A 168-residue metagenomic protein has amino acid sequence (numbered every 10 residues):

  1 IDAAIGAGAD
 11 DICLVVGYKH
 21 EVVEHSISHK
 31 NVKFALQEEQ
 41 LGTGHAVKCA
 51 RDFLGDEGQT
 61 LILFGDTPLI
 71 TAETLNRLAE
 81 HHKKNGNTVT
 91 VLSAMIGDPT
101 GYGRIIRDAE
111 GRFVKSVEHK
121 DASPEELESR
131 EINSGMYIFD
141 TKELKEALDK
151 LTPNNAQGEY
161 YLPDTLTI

Functional and structural regions predicted by a protein language model:
I1-G65, L69-E80: Conserved N-terminal catalytic core of the sugar/cofactor nucleotidyltransferase
A9-D10, K30, D56-Q59, K84-V89 (+3 more regions): Short coil/turn connectors at secondary-structure junctions
V15, I62-F64, V91-M95, V117 (+1 more regions): Short beta-strand segments
Y18, I70, D108, F139-D140: A conserved hydrophobic position in a structured secondary element of the catalytic/binding core that shapes
L54, H82-K83, A109-E110, P153-G158: A short alpha->loop->secondary-structure connector
E57, A94-E125: Rossmann-like NAD(P)H-binding beta-loop-alpha module
E73-T100: Conserved donor-nucleotide/metal-binding helix-loop-beta segment in metal-dependent transferases, i.e., the alpha-helix
F113-I168: Catalytic-core segments of class I nucleotidyltransferases/pyrophosphorylases that form NMP-activated intermediates
